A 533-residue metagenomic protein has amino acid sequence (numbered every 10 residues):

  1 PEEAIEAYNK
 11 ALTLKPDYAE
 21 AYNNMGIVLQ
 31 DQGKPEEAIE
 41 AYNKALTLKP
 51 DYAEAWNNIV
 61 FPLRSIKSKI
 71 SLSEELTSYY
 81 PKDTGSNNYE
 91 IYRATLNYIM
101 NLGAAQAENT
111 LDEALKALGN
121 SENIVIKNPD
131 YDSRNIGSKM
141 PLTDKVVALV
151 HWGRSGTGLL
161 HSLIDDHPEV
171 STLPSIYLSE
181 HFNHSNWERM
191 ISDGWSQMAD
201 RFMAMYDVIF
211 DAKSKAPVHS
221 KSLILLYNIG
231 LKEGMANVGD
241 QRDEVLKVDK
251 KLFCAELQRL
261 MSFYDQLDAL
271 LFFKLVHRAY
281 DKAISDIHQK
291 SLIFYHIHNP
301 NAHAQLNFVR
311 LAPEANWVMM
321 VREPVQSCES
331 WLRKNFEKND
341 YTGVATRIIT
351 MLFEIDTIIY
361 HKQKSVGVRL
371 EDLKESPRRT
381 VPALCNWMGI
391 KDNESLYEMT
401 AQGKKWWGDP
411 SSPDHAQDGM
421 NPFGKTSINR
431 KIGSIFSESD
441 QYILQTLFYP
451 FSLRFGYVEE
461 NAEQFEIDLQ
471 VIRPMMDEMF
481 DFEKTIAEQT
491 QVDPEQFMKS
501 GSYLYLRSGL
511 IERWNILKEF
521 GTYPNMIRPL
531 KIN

Functional and structural regions predicted by a protein language model:
Y8-N9, E20-D31, E54-F61, I91: Conserved alpha-helical positions within TPR/SEL1-like repeat arrays
Y18, Y52, D83-N88: Residue-level recognition of tetratricopeptide repeat
G103-P141, V146-V147, I390-N533: PAPS-dependent sulfotransferases, especially Golgi type II membrane carbohydrate sulfotransferases
I176-H296: PAPS-dependent sulfation machinery
L246-Y397, K405-P422, R528-I532: PAPS-dependent sulfotransferase catalytic domain
